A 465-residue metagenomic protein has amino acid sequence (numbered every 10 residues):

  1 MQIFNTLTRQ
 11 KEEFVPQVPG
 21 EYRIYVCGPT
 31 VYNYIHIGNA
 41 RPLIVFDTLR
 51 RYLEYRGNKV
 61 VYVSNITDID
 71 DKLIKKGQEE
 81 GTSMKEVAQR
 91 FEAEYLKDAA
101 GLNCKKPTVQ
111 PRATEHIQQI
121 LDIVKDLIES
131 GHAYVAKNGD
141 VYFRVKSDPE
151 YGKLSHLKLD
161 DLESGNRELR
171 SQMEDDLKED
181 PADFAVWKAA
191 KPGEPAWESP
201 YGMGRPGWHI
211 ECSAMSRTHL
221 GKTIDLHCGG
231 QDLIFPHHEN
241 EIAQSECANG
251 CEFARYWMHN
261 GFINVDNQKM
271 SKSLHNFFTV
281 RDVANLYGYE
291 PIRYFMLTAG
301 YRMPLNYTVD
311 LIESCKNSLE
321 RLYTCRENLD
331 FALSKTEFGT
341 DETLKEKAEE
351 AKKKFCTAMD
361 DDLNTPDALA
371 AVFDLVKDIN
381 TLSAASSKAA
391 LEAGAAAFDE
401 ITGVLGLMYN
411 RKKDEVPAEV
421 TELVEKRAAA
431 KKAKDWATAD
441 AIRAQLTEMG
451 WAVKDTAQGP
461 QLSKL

Functional and structural regions predicted by a protein language model:
M1-Y32, D47, K97, Q118-D330: Alpha-helical recognition segments enriched in aromatics with Gly/Pro capping that present substrate-recognition
T8-E13, Q17-K105, Q458-L462: N-terminal, positively charged nucleic-acid-binding surface of large information/translation enzymes
N58, H132, W451: Short phosphate-binding/catalytic loops that engage adenosine nucleotides
I66-D70, E92-Y95, K105-I120, N138-S147: Short, glycine/charge-rich beta-strand/loop segments that flank catalytic centers and engage negatively charged groups
Q78-M84, T108-T114, G230: The substrate-binding groove and active-site-proximal loops of carbohydrate-active enzymes, especially glycoside
K269-M270, F277-L465: Structural preference for alpha-helix termini/caps and helix-kink/transition segments
